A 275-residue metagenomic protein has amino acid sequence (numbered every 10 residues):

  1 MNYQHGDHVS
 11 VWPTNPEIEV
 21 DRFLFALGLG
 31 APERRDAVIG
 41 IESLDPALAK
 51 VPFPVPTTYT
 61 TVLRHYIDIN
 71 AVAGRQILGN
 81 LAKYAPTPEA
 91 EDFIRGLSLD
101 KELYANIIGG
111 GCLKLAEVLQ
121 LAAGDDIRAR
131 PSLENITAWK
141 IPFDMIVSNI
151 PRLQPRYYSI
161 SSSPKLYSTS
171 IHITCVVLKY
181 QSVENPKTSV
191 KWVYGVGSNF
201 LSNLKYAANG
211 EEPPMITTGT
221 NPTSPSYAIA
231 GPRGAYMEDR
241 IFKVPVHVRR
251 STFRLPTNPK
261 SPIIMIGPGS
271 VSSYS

Functional and structural regions predicted by a protein language model:
M1-S275: FNR-like FAD-binding dehydrogenase module
